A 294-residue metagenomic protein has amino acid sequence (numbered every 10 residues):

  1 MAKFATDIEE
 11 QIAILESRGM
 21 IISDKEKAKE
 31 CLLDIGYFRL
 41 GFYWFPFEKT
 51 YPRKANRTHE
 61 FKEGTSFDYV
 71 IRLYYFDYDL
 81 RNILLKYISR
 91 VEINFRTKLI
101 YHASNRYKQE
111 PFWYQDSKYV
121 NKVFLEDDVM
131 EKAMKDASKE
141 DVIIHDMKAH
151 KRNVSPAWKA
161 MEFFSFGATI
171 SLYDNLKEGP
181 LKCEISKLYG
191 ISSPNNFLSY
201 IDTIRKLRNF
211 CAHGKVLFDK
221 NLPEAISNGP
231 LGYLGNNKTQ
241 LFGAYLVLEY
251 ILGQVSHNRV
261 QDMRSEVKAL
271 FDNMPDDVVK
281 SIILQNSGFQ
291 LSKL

Functional and structural regions predicted by a protein language model:
M1-K206, F218-L294: Extended intrinsically disordered or low-complexity regions, especially N/C-terminal cytosolic tails and loops, rather
G214: Acidic/aromatic/glycine-rich contiguous surface patches that form carbohydrate-binding/processing clefts and analogous
